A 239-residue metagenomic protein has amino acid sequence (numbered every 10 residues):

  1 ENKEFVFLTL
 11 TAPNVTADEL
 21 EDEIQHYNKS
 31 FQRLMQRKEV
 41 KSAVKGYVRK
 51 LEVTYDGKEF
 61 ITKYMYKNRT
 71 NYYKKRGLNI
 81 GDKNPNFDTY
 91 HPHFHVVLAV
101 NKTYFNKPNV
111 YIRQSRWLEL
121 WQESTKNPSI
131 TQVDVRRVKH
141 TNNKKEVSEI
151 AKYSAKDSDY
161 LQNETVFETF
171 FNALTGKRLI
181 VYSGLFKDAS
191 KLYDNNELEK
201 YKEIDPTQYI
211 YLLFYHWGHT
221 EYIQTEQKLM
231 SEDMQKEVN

Functional and structural regions predicted by a protein language model:
E1-Y90, V100-N239: Right-hand nucleic-acid polymerase module
V96: Cys/His-coordinated zinc-finger cores
